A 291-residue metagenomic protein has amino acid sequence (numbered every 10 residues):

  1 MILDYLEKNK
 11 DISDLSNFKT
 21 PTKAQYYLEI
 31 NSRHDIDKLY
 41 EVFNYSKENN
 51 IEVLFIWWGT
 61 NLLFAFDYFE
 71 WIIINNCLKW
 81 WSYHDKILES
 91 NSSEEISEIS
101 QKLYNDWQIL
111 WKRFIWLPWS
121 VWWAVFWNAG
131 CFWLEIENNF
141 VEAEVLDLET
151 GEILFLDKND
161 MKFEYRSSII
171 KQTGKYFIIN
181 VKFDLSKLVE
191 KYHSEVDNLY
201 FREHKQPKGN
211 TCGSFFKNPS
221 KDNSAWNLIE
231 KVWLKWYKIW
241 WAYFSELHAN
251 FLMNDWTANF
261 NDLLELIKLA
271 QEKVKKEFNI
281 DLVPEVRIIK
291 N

Functional and structural regions predicted by a protein language model:
M1-V125: Anion-binding (especially nucleotide phosphate/pyrophosphate-binding) glycine-rich loop and adjoining beta-alpha core
P21-T22, Y26-R33, L63-W81, F126-K158 (+1 more regions): Structural signature of FAD isoalloxazine-binding scaffolds in flavoprotein oxidoreductases
K47, I136-N138, Y237: Short solvent-exposed loop/turn micro-motifs enriched in small/polar/acidic residues
N49, I56-W58, N139, G209-N210 (+1 more regions): Short, basic and Ser/Thr-rich N-terminal targeting/leader segments
G59-L63, E95, P118-V125, F132-E135 (+4 more regions): Gly/Ser/Thr-rich beta-alpha loop segments that engage phosphate groups in nucleotides
L62, L146-E265, L269-K273, E277-N291: Phosphate/pyrophosphate- and phosphate-bearing ligand-binding catalytic cores of soluble enzymes
I73, K112, E144, V286-R287: Residues embedded in well-ordered beta-strands within globular domains across many folds
A124-W127, F163-Y165: Short Pro/Gly-enriched beta-strand edge/turn motifs at strand-loop
